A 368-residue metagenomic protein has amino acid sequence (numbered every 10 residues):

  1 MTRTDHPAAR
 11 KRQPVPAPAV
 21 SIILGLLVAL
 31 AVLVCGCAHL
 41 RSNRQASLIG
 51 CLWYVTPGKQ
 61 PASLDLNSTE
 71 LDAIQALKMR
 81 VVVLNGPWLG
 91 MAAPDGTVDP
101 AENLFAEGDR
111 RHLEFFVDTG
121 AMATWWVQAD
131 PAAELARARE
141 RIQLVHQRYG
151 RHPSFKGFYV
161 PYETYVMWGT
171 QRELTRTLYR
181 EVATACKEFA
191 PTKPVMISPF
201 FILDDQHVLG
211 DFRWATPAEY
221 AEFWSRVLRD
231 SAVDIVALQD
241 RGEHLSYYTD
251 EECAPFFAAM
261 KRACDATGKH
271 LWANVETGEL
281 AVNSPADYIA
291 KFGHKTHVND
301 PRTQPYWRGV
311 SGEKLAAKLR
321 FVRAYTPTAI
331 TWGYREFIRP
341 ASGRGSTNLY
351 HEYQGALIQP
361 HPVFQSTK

Functional and structural regions predicted by a protein language model:
H39-R80, N85: Boundary/entry segment of secreted carbohydrate-active catalytic domains
S47-C51, V81, E114-F116, S154-Y159 (+4 more regions): Structural preference for beta-strand elements that scaffold enzyme active sites
L66-T124, R172-V195, T249-K261: Aromatic-lined substrate-binding rim segments of carbohydrate-active enzymes
L104-E107, D130-K156, E219-L228, K318 (+1 more regions): An active-site-proximal structural segment forming one wall of the substrate-binding cleft that immediately precedes
F116-W126, V182-P217, A237-R241, G268-L280 (+1 more regions): Aromatic-lined carbohydrate-recognition surfaces of secreted/lumenal glycan-active proteins
I142-R172, A237-Q239: Active-site groove signature of glycoside hydrolases
F201-A237, V282-H297: Substrate-binding cleft/loops of secretory-pathway carbohydrate-active enzymes
A237-S246, H270-T367: Substrate-binding cleft of secreted/luminal carbohydrate-active enzymes
